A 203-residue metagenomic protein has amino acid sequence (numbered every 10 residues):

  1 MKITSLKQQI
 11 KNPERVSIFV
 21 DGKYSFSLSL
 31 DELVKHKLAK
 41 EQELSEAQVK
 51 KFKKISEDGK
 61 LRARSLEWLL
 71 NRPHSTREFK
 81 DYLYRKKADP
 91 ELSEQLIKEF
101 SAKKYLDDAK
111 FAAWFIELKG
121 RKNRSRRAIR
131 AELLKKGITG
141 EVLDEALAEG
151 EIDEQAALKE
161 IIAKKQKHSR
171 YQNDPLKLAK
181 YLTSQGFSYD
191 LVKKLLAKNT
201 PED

Functional and structural regions predicted by a protein language model:
M1-D203: An alpha-helical, amphipathic repeat domain used for nucleic-acid recognition, typified by the mTERF helical solenoid
